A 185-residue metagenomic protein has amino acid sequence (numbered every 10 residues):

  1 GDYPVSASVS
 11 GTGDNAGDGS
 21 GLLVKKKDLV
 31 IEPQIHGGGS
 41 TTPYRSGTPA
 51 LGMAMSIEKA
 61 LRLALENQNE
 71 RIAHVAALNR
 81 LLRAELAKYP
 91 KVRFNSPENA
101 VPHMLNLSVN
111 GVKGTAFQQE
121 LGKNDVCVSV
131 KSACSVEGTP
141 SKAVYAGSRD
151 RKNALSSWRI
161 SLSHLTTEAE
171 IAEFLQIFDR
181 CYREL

Functional and structural regions predicted by a protein language model:
G1-L185: Pyridoxal 5′-phosphate
